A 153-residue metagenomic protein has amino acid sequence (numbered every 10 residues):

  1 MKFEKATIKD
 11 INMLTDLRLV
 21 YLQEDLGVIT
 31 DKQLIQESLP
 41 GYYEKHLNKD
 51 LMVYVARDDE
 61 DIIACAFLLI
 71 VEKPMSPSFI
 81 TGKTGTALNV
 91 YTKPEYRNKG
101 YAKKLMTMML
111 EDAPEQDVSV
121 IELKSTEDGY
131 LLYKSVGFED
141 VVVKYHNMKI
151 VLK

Functional and structural regions predicted by a protein language model:
K2-D16: A short beta-loop-alpha structural element at the N-terminal edge of CoA-dependent acyl/N-acetyltransferase catalytic
L22-Y42: Conserved GNAT-fold acetyl-CoA-binding loop/helix
Y43-V55: A short helix-loop-beta-strand connector motif used in the catalytic cores of GNAT acetyltransferases and, in some
V55, D61-I70, T86, Y91: Conserved beta-strand in the GNAT
I70-S76, I80, E122-K124, K134 (+1 more regions): Conserved catalytic-core motifs of GNAT/GCN5-like acyltransferases
Y96-M108: Conserved acetyl-CoA pyrophosphate-binding loop and the N-cap/start of the following alpha-helix in GNAT-like
M106, A113-S125: Conserved GNAT acetyl-CoA-binding A-motif
